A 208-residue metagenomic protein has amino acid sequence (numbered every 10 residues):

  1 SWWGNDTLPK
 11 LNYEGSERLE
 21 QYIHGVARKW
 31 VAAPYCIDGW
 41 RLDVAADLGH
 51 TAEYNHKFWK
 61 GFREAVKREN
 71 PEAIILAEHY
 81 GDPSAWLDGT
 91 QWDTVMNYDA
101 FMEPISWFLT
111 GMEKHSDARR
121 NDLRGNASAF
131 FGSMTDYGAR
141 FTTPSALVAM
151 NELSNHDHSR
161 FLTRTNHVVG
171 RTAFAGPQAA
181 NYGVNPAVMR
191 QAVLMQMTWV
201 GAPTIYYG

Functional and structural regions predicted by a protein language model:
S1-Y35, F62, R68, A85 (+1 more regions): Substrate-binding/active-site clefts of carbohydrate-active enzymes
G4, S16, T51-N55, A146 (+2 more regions): Solvent-exposed, acidic/flexible segments
L8-N12, V44, Q178: A short, mixed-charge helix-start or loop-turn motif at secondary-structure junctions
N12-S16, L42, A52, N70 (+2 more regions): Poly-acidic low-complexity segments
R18, D47-K57, P83-S84: Acidic-and-aromatic substrate-binding clefts and catalytic sites of carbohydrate-active enzymes
L19-I23, N55, W59, M189: Aromatic/hydrophobic pocket-lining residues that form the small-molecule binding cavity in soluble enzyme cores
I23-T51, N151: Active-site groove signature of glycoside hydrolases
A27, V31, W59, R63-E64 (+1 more regions): Conserved alpha/beta catalytic core and glycan-binding cleft of carbohydrate-active enzymes
